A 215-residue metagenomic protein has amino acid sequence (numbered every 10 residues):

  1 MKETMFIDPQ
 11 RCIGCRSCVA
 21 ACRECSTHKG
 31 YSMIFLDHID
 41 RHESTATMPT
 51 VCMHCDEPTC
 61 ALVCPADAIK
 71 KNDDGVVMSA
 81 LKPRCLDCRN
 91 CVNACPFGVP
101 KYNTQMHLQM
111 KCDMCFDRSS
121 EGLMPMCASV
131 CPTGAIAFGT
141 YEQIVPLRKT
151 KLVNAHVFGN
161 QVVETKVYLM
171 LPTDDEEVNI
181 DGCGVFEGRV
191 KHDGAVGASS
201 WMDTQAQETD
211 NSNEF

Functional and structural regions predicted by a protein language model:
M1-F215: Non-ligating segments of multi-cofactor redox enzymes
